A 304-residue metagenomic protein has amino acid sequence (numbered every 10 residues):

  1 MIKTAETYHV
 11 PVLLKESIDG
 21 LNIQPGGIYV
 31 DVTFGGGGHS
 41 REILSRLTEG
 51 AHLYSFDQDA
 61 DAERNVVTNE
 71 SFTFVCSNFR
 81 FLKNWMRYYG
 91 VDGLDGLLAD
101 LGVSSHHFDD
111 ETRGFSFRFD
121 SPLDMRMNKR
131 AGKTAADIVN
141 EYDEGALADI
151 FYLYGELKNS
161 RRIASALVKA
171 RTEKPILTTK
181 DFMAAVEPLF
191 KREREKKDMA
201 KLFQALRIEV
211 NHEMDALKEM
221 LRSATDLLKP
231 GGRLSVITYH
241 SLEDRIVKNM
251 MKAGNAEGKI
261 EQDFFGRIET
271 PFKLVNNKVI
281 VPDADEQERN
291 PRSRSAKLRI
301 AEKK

Functional and structural regions predicted by a protein language model:
M1-K304: S-adenosyl-L-methionine-dependent methyltransferase catalytic core, i.e., the SAM/SAH-binding region
